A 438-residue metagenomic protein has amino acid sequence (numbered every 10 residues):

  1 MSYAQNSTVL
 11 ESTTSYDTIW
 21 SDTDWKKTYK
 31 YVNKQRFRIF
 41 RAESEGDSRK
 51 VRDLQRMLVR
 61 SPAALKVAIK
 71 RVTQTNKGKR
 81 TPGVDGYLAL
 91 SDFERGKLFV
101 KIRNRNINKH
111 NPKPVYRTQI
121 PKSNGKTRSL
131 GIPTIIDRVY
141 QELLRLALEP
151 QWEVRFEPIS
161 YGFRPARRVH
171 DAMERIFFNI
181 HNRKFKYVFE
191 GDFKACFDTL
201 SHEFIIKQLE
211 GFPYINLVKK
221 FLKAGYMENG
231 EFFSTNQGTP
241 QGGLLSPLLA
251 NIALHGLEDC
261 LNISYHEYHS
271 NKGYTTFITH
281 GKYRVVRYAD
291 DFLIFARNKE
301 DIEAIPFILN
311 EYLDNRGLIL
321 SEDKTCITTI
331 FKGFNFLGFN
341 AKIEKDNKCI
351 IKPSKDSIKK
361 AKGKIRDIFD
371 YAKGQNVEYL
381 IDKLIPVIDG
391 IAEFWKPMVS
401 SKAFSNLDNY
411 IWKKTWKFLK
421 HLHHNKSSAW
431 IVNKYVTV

Functional and structural regions predicted by a protein language model:
M1-K26, K30, S270, Y274: Intrinsically disordered, low-complexity and often Lys/Arg-enriched segments
T18-G78, L146-G162: Charged boundary/loop elements
V51-P121, K126: Phosphate/adenylate-binding "loop-and-lid" substructures adjacent to NTP/NAD/dNTP-binding pockets in NTP-dependent
R60-V67, E378-W395, Y410-I411: Core structural elements
K101, P114-V115, R155-I159, F163-R167 (+2 more regions): Conserved polymerase palm-domain catalytic core
R316-D389: A conserved non-catalytic segment of reverse transcriptases and RNA-directed RNA polymerases corresponding to the late
S401-V438: A terminal-accessory region detector
